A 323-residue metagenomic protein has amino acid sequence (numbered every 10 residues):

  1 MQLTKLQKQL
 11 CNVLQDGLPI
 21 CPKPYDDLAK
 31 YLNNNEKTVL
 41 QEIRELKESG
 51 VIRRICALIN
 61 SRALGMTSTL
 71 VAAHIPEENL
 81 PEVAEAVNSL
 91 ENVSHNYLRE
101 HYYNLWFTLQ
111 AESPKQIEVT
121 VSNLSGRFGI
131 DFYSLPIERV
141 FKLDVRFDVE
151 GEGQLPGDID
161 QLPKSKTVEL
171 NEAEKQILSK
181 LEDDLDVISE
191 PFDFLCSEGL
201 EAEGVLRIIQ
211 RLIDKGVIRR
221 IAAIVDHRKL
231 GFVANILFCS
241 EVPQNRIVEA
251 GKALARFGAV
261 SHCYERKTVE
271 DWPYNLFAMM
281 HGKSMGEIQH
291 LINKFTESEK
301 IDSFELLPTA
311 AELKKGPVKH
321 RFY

Functional and structural regions predicted by a protein language model:
M1-Y323: A compositional/biophysical signature of low hydrophobicity enriched in polar/charged and small residues
